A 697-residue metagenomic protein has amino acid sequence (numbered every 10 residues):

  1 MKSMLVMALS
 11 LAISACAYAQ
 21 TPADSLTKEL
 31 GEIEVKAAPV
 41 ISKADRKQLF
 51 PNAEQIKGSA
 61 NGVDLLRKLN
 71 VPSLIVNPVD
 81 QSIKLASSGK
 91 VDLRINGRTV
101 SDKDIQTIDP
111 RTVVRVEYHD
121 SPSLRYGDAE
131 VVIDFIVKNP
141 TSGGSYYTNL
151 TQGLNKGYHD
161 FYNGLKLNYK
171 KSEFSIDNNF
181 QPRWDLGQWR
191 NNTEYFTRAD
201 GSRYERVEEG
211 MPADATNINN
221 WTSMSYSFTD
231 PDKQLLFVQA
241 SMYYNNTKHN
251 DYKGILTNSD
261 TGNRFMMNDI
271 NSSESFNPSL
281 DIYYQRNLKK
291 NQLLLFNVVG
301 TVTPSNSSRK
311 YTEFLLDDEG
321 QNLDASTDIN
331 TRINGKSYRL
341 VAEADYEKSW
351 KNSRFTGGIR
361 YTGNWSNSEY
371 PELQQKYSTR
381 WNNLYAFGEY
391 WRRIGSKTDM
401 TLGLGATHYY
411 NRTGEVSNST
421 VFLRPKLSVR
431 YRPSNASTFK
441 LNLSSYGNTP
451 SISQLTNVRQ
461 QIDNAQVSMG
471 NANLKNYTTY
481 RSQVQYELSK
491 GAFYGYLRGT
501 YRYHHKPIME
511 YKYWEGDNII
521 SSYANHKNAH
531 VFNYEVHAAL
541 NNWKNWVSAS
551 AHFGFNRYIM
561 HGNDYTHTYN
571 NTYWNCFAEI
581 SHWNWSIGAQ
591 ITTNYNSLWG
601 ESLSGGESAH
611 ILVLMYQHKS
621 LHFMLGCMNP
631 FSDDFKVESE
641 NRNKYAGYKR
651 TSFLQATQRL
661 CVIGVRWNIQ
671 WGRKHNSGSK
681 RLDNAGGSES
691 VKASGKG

Functional and structural regions predicted by a protein language model:
Q20-Q55, P78-D80, D120, A129: Short, acidic, small-residue-rich periplasmic hinge/interaction motif at the N-terminus of Gram-negative outer-membrane
E32, G62-R67, Q81-I83, K103 (+3 more regions): N-terminal periplasmic accessory domains that precede and gate Gram-negative outer-membrane beta-barrel machines
V63-R98: Extracytoplasmic beta-strand/coil segments of soluble accessory domains associated with Gram-negative outer-membrane
G97-S123, L165-L167, T222: Short acidic/polar hinge/loop motifs at secondary-structure boundaries that mediate gating or recognition
L150-K156, K171, F180-L186, M242-K248 (+17 more regions): Transmembrane beta-strands of outer-membrane beta-barrel pores
N219-T247, D269-V416, F422-P425, R432 (+3 more regions): Face-selective signature of the C-terminal outer-membrane beta-barrel domain
R339-V341, N471, K475, R481 (+3 more regions): Outer membrane beta-barrel strand-and-loop segments of large Gram-negative receptors, especially TonB-dependent
Y410-R412, S417, N435-Y480, G499-D517 (+1 more regions): Surface-exposed extracellular loop regions of Gram-negative outer-membrane beta-barrel proteins, predominantly
